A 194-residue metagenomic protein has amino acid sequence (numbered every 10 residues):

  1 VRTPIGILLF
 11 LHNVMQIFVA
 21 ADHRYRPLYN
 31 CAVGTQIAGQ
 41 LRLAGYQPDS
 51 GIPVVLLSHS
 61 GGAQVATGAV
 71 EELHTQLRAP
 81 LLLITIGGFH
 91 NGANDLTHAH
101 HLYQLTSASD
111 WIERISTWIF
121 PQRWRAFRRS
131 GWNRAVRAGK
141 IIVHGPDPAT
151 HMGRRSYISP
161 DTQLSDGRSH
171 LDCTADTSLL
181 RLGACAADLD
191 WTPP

Functional and structural regions predicted by a protein language model:
V1-G51, P160-C173, T177: Active-site catalytic motif of lipid deacylating hydrolases and related acyltransferases
S50-P53, A79, H100: Short coil/turn segments at beta-strand junctions that form active-site/ligand-binding loops
L57-G62, A66: Gly/Ala-rich beta-loop-alpha elbow adjacent to hydrolase catalytic centers
T67-H74: Short glycine-enriched nucleophile-adjacent loop and the immediately C-terminal alpha-helix near the catalytic center
T75-L77, L96-H98: Short, conserved loop/helix-junction motifs that constitute active-site signature segments in enzyme catalytic cores
I84-N91, S107-W111: Active-site nucleophile loop of the alpha/beta-hydrolase fold
T97-P194: Lipolytic serine-hydrolase domain surface
